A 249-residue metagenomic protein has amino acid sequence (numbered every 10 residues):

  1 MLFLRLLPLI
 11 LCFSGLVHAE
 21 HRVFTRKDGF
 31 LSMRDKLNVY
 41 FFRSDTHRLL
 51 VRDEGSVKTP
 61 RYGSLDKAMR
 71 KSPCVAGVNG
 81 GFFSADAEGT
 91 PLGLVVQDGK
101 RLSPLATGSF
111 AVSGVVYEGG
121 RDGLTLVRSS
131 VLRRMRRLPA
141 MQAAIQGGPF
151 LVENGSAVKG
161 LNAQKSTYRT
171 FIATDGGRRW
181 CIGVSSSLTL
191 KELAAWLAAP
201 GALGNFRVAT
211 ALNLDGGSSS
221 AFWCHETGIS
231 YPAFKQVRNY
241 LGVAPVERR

Functional and structural regions predicted by a protein language model:
M1-L9: Sec-dependent signal peptide recognition, specifically the positively charged N-region followed immediately by
L11-S14: Repetitive helical segments and hydrophobic/amphipathic motifs
L16-R249: Gly/Ser/Thr/Pro-rich low-complexity, intrinsically disordered segments
